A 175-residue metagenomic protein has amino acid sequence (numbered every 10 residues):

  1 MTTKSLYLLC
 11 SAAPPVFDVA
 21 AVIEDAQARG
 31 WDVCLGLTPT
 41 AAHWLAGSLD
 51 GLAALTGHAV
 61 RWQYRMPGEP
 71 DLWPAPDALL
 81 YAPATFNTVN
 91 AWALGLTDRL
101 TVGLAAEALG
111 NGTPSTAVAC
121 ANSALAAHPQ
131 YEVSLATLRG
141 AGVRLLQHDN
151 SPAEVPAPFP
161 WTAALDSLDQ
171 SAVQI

Functional and structural regions predicted by a protein language model:
M1-I175: A cross-family phosphate/adenosyl-ligand binding-site feature
